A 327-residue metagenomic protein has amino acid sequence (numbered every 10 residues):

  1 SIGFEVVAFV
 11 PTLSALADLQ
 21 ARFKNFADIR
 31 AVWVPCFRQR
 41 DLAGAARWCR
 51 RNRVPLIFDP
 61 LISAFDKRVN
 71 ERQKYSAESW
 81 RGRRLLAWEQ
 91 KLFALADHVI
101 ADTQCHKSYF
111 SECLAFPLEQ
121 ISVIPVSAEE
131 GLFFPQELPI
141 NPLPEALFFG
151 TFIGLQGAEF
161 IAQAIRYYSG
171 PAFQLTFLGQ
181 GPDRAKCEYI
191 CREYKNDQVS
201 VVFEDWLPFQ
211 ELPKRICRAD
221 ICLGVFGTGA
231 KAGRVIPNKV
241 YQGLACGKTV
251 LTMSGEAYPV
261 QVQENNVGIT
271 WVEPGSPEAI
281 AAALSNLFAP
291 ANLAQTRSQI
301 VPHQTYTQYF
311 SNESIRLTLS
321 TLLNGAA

Functional and structural regions predicted by a protein language model:
R51, S79-V99: Membrane-proximal helix-turn-helix segments that form the acceptor-binding/catalytic region of lipid-linked
F58-A87: Acceptor-binding helix/loop patch of EC 2.4 sugar-transfer enzymes, predominantly nucleotide-sugar-dependent
D66, Q156, P208-R215, C222-L244 (+2 more regions): Nucleotide-sugar-dependent
C105, S127: Carbohydrate-associated surface elements
P139-I165, L175-T176: Conserved donor-binding/catalytic core segment of Leloir-type glycosyltransferases
L143, A185-K214, W271: Nucleotide-activated donor-binding/catalytic signature segment of Leloir-type glycosyltransferases, i.e., the conserved
P259-N286: Change "using UDP/GDP/dTDP sugars" to "using nucleotide sugars
P274-G275, A289-N324: A charged, aromatic-enriched C-terminal amphipathic alpha-helix characteristic of glycosyltransferases across folds
